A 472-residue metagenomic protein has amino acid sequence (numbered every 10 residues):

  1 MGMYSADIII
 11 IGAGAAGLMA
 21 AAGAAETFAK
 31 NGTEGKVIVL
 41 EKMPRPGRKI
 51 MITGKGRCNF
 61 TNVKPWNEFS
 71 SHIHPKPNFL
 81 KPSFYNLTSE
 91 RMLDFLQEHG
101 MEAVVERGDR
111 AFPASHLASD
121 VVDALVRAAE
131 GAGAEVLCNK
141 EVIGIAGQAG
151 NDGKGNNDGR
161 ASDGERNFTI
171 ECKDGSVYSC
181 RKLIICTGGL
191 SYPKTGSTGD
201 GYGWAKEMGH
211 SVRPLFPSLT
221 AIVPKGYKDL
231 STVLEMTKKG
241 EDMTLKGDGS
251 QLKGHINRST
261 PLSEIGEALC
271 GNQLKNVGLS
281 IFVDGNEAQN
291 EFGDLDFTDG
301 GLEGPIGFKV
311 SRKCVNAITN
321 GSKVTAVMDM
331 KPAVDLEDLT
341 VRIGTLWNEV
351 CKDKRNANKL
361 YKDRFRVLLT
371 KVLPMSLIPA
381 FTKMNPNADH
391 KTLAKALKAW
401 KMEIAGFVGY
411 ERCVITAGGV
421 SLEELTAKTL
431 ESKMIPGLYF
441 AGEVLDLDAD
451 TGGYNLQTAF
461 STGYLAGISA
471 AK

Functional and structural regions predicted by a protein language model:
G2-A16: Beta1/beta-strand and adjacent pyrophosphate-binding region of the FAD-binding site in flavoprotein oxidoreductases
I9, A25-K55: Glycine-rich FAD pyrophosphate-binding loop
A16-A20, T187, K194-T195, A459: Short glycine/serine/threonine-rich phosphate/pyrophosphate-binding segments that cradle anionic phosphate groups
E26, R45, W66-E68, Y85 (+9 more regions): Residue-level recognition of phosphate/Mg2+-coordinating polar/acidic sites in nucleotide-handling active sites
K42-E135: Conserved N-terminal/central alpha/beta ligand/cofactor-binding core
A114-A118, S218-Y227, F407-E424: Flavin (FAD/FMN) cofactor-binding core of flavoprotein oxidoreductases
D120, A124-G159, D163-F365, L369: Predominantly flavin-linked oxidoreductase catalytic cores and closely associated redox partners
S191-W204, M208, D446-K472: A conserved FAD-binding loop/helix module that cradles the flavin
